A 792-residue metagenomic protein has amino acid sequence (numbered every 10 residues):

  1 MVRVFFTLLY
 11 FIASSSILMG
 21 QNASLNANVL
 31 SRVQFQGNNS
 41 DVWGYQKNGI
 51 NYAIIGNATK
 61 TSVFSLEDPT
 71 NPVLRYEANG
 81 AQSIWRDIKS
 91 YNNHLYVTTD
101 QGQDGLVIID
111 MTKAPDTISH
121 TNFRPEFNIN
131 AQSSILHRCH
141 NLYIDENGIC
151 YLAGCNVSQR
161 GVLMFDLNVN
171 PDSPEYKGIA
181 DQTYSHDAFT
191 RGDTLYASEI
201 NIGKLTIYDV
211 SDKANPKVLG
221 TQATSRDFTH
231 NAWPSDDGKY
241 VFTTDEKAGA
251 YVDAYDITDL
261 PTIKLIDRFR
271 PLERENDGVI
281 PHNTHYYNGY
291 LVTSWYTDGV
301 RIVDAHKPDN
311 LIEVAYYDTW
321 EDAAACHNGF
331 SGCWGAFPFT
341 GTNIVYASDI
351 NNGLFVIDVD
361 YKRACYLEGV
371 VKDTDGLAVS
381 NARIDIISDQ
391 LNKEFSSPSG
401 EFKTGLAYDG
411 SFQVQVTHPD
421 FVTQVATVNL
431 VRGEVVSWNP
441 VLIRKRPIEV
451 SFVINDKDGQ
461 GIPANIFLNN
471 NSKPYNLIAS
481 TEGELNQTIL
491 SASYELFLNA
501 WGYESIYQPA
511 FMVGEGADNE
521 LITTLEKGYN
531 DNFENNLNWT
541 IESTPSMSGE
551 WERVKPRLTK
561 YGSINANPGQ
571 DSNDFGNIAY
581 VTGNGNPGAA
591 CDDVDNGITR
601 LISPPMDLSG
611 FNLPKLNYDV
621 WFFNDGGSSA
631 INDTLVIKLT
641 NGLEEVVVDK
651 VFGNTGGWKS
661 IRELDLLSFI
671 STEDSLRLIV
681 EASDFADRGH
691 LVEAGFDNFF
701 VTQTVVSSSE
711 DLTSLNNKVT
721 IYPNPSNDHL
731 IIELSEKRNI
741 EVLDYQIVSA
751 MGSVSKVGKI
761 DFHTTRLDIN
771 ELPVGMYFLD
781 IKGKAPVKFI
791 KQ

Functional and structural regions predicted by a protein language model:
G20-D375: Feature marking well-ordered beta-strand scaffolds used for ligand recognition
I357-V370, T374-D375, R444-E449, D458 (+4 more regions): Residue-level detector of functionally pivotal "anchor" positions at catalytic/ligand-binding pockets or at interdomain
A378-S380, I386-A407, Q460-I462, N470-N486: Short, acidic Ser/Thr/Gly-rich low-complexity loop/linker segments typical of extracellular and cell-surface proteins
R383, H418, L712-Y722, S726-Q792: C-terminal outer-membrane/trafficking sorting elements
D409-D420, S491-G502: A short, solvent-exposed beta-strand micro-motif common in secreted/extracellular proteins
Y529-A589: Extracellular glycan-recognition surfaces and repeat-rich motifs
V594-G597, S629-A630, F685-T704: Extracellular carbohydrate recognition
L643-S671: Extracellular carbohydrate recognition and processing domains and analogous Trp-centered ligand-binding platforms
